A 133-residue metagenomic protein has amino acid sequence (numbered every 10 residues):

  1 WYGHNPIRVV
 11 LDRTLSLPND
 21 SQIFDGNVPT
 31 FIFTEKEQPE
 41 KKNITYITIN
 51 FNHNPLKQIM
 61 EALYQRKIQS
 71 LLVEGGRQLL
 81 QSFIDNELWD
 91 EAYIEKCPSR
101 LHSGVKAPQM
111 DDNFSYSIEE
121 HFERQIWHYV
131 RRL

Functional and structural regions predicted by a protein language model:
W1-L133: Enzymes that bind and transform nitrogen-containing heteroaromatic metabolites
